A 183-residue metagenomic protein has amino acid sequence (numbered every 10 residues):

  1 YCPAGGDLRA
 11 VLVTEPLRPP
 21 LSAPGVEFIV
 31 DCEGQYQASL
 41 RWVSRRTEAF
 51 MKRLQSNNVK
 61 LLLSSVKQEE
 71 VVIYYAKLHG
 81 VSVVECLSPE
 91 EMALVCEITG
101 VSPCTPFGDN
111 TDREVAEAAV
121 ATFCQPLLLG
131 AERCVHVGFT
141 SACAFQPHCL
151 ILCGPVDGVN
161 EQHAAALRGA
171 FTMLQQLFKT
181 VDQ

Functional and structural regions predicted by a protein language model:
Y1-Q183: Core, soluble structural subunits of large cytosolic macromolecular machines
